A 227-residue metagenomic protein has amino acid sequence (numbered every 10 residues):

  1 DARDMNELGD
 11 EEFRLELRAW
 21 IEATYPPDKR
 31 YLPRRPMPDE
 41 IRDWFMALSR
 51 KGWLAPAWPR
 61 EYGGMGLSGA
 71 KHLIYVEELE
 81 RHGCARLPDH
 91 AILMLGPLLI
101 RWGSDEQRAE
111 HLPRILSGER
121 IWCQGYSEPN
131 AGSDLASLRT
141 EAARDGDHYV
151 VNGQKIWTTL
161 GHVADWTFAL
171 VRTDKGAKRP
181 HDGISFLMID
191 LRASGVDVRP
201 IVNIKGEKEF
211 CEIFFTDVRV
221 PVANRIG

Functional and structural regions predicted by a protein language model:
D1-F13: Intrinsic disorder at enzyme termini
R50-E119, T159-W166: Internal helix-loop-helix
G52, P56, Y75-E80, L170-R172 (+2 more regions): Short Ser/Thr-interspersed hydrophobic loop/turn segments at strand-loop and sheet-helix junctions that line or gate
G118-Y126, L170: A short, Trp-centered hydrophobic/proline-enriched beta-strand micro-motif
A131, I156-G161, I204-K205: Glycine-rich phosphate/pyrophosphate-binding beta-alpha loops
S137, R192-R219, R225: Flexible, small-/acidic-enriched active-site or ligand-binding loops
T140-A143: A structural signal for short hydrophobic beta-strand segments in well-ordered beta-sheet cores
H148, N152-R199: A short core secondary-structure module
